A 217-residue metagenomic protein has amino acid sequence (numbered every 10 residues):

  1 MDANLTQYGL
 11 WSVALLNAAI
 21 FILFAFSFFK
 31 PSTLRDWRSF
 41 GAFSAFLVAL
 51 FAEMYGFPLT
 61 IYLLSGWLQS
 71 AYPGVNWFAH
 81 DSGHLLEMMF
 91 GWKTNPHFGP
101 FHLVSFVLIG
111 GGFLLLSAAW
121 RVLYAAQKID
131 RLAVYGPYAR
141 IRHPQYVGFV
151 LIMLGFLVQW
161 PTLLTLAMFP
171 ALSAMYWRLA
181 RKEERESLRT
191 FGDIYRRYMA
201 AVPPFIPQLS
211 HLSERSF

Functional and structural regions predicted by a protein language model:
M1-V134, V147, I152-E186, T190-F217: Membrane-anchoring alpha-helices and their flanking helix-loop junctions
R140-V147: Histidine-centered phosphotransfer motif of kinases
